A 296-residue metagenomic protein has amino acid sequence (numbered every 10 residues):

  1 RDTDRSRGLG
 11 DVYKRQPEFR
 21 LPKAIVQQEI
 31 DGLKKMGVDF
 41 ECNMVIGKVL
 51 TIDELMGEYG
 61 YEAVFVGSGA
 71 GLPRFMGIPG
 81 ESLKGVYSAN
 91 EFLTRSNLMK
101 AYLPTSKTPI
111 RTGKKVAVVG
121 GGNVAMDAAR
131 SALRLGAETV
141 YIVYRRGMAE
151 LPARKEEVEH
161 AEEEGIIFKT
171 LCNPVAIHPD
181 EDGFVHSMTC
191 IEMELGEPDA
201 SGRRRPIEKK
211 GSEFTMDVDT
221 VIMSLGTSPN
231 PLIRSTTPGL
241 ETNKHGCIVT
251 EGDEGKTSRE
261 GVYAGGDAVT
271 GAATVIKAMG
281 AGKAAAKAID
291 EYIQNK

Functional and structural regions predicted by a protein language model:
D2-Y13: Single conserved hydrophobic/aromatic residue that forms the stacking wall/gate of nucleotide- or nucleobase-binding
R15-F40, E81-S96, A153-P179, S187-I191: N-terminal glycine-rich dinucleotide-binding loop that anchors FAD/FMN and/or NAD(P) in oxidoreductases
Q27-I78, A176-T189, E197, T220 (+1 more regions): Feature captures the FAD/FMN-dependent oxidoreductase FAD-binding
S82-G113, P198-A272: FAD-site-proximal beta/loop scaffold in flavoenzymes
Y102-A137: Rossmann-like NAD(P)H-binding beta-loop-alpha module
L151-R154, D290-K296: Active-site-proximal substrate-binding core of FAD-dependent oxidoreductases
A268-Q294: A conserved FAD-binding loop/helix module that cradles the flavin
